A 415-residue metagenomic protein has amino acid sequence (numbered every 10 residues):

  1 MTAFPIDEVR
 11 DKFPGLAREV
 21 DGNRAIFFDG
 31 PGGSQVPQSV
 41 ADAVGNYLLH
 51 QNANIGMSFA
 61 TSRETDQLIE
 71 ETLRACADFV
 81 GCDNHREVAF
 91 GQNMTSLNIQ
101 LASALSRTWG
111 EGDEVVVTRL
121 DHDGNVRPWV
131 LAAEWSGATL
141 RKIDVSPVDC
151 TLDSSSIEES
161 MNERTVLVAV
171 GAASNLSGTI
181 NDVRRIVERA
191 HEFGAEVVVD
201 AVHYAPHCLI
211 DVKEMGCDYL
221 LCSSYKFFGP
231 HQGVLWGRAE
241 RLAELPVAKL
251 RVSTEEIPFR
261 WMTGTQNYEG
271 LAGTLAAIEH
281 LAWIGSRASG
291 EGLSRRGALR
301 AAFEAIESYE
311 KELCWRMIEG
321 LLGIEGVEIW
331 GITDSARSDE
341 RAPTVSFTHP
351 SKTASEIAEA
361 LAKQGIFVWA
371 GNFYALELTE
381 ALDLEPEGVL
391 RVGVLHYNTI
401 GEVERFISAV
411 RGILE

Functional and structural regions predicted by a protein language model:
M1-E415: Pyridoxal 5′-phosphate
